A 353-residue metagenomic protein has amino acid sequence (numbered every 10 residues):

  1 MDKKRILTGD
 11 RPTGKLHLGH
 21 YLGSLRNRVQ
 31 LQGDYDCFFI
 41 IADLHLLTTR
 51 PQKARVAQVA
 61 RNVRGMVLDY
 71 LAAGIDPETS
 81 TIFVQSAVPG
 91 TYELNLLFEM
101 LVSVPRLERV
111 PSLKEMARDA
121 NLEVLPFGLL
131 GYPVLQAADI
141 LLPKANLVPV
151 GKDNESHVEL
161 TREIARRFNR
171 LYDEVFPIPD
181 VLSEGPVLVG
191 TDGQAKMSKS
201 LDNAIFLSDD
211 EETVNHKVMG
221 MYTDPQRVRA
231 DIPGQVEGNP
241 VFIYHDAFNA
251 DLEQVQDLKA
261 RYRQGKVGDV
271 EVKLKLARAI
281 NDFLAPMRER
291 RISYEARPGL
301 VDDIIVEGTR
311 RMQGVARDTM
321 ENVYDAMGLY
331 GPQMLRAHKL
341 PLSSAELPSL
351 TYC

Functional and structural regions predicted by a protein language model:
M1-K4, G299: A short, charged/proline- and glycine-enriched loop that marks the coil->beta-strand transition at the N-terminal
K3-A138, I292: N-terminal Rossmann-like or analogous alpha/beta NTP/dinucleotide-binding catalytic cores that position adenine
L18, S156, R162-C353: Conserved nucleotide- and phosphate/pyrophosphate-binding catalytic cores in adenylate/nucleotidyl-handling enzymes
S24, R28, N62, M66 (+5 more regions): Alpha-helical packing segments of well-folded alpha/beta enzyme cores
V67, G74, V102-R106, A145 (+2 more regions): A generic secondary-structure signal for well-formed alpha-helical elements
S112-E115, D119-I164, F168, Y172 (+1 more regions): Internal, conserved structured core segments that host functional sites
